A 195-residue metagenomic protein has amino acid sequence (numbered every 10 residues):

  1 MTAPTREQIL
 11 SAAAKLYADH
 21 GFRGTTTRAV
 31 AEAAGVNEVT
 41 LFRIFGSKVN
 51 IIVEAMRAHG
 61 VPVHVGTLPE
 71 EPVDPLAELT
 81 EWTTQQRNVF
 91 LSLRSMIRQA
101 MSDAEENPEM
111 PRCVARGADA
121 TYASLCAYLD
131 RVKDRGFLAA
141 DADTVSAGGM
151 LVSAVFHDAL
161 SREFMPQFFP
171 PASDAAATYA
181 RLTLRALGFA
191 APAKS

Functional and structural regions predicted by a protein language model:
M1-H20, G24-V39, R43, N50: Basic, helix-initiating cap at the start of DNA-binding domains
F22-R23, M110, L138: Conserved hydrophobic residue
F45, M101-N107, G117-A120: Short helix-capping/turn signature of helix-turn-helix
N50-H59: Alpha-helical DNA-contacting segments of helix-turn-helix folds
V65-S95, T144-G148: Hydrophobic alpha-helical connector segments
N88-S92, E109-R135, V145-G149, D174-A177 (+1 more regions): Amphipathic alpha-helical packing segments from all-alpha helical-bundle domains
F90-R112, C126, L160-F164: Amphipathic alpha-helical segments used for helix-helix packing
K133-R181, A191-S195: Hydrophobic/aromatic-rich alpha-helical bundle segments in the mid-to-C-terminal region
